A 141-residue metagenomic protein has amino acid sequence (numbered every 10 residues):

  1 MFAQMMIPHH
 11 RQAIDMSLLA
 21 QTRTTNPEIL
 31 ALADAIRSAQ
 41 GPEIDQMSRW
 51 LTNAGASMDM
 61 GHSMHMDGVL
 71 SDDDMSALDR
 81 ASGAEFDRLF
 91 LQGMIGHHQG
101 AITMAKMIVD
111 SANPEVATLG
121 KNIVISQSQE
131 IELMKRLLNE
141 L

Functional and structural regions predicted by a protein language model:
M1-L141: All-alpha RGS (Regulator of G-protein Signaling) helical domain and cognate RGS-like helical scaffolds
